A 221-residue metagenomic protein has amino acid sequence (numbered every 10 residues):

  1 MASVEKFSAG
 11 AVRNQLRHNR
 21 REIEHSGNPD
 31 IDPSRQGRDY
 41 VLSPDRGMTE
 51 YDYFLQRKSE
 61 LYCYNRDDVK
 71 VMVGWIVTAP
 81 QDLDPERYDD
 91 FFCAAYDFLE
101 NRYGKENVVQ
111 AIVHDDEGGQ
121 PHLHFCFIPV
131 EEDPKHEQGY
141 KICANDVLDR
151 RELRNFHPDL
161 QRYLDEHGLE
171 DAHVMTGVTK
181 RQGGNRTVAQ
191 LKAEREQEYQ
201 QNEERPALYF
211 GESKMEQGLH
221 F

Functional and structural regions predicted by a protein language model:
M1-F221: N-terminal nicking endonuclease/strand-transfer module with a His-rich metal-binding environment and a catalytic Tyr
